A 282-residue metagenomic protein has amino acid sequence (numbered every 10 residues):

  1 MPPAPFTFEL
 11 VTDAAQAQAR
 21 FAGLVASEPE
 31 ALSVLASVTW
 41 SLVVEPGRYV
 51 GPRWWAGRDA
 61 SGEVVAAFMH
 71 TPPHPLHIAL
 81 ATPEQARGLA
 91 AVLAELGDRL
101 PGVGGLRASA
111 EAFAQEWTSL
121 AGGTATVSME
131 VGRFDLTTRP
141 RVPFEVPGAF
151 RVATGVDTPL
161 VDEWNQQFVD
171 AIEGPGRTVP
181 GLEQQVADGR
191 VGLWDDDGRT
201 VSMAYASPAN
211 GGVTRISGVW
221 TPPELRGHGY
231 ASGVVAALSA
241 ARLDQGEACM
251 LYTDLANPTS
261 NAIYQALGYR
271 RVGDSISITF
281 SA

Functional and structural regions predicted by a protein language model:
M1-L35, R139-G174: Short amphipathic alpha-helix that is part of the acyltransferase structural core
P3-T12, G23-P29, A36-G102, V201-T214: Conserved donor-binding loop and adjoining core beta-sheet/short helix segment in diverse acyl/aminoacyl transferases
W40, H70-P72, E173, R177-W220: A conserved beta-strand-loop-helix scaffold within acyl/acetyltransferase catalytic domains
E63-V65, H70-P147, I278: Acyl-donor-binding surface of acyltransferase catalytic domains
P83-L93, S217, T221-P223, G227-L243 (+1 more regions): Conserved acetyl-CoA-binding loop-helix of GNAT-fold acetyltransferases
G104-A110, L251-N261, I278-A282: Conserved beta-strand-loop-alpha-helix junction that forms the acyl-donor binding cleft
S119-A125, Q265-D274: Conserved acetyl-CoA-binding loop of GNAT-fold acetyltransferases
L193-D196, A206-A209, H228-A241, A248 (+2 more regions): Recognition helices and adjacent regulatory flanks at domain boundaries
